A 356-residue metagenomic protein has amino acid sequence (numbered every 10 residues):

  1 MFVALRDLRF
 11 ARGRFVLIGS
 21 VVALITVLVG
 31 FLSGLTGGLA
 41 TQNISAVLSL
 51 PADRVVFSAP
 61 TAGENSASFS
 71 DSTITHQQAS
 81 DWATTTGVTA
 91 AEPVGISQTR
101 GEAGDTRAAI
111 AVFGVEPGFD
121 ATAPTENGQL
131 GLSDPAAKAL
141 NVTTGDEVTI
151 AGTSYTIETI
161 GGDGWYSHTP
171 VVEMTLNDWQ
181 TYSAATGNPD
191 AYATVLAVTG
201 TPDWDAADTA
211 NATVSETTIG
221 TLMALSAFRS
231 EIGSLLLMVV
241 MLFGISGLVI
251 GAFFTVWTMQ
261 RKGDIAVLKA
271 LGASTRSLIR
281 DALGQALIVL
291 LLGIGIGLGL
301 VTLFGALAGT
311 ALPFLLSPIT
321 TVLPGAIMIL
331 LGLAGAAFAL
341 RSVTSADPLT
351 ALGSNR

Functional and structural regions predicted by a protein language model:
M1-V29, A40, R356: N-terminal Sec/SRP start-transfer signal
V3, P324-R356: C-terminal membrane-exit region of the final transmembrane helix in multipass inner-membrane proteins
L8, V267-S277, A346, N355-R356: Short helix-to-coil transition segments within interhelical loops that connect adjacent transmembrane helices
A40-S45, S49, N65-S66, T218-M241 (+1 more regions): Membrane interfacial helix motifs at helix-loop boundaries and amphipathic/re-entrant anchors
T41, S45-Q98: Membrane-proximal extracellular/periplasmic loop immediately following the first transmembrane helix
Q98-R229: Basic-flanked hydrophobic alpha-helices used for secretion and membrane insertion
T209-I250, V256-M259, G263, V267-L268 (+2 more regions): Peri-transmembrane interface segments
A266-P313, I319-L331: Transmembrane alpha-helical interface segments in multi-pass membrane proteins
